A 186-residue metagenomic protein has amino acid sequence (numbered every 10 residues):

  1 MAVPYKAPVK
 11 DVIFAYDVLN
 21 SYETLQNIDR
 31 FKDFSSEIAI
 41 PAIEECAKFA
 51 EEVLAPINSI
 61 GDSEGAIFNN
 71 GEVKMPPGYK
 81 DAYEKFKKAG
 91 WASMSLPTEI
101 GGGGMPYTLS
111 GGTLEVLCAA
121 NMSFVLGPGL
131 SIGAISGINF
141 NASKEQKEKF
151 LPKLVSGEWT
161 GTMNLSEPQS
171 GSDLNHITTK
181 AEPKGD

Functional and structural regions predicted by a protein language model:
M1-V125, E145, K149, S172: Amphipathic, small/basic residue-rich leader segments at the start of a protein or domain
L19, N141, S166-P168: Structured loops at beta-to-helix junctions and adjacent beta-edge loops in soluble globular domains
E84, G111-E115, I132-G137, M163: Contiguous, well-ordered alpha-helical segments that form the cores/surfaces of helical PPI scaffolds
S95, G103, E145-D186: Glycine-rich, Trp-frequent "lid" loop and neighboring beta-strands that shape and gate the flavin cofactor pocket
E99, L130, E167: Residue-level "edge-of-site" marker
L126-K144, G171: N-terminal glycine-rich flavin-associated loop
